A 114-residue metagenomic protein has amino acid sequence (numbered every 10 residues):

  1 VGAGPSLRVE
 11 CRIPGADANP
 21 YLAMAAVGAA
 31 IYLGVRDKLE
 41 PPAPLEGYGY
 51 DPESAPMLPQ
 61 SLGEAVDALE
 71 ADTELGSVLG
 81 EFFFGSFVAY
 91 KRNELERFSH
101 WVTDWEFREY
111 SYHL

Functional and structural regions predicted by a protein language model:
V1-L114: Catalytic-core signal marking the mid-to-C-terminal active-site face
